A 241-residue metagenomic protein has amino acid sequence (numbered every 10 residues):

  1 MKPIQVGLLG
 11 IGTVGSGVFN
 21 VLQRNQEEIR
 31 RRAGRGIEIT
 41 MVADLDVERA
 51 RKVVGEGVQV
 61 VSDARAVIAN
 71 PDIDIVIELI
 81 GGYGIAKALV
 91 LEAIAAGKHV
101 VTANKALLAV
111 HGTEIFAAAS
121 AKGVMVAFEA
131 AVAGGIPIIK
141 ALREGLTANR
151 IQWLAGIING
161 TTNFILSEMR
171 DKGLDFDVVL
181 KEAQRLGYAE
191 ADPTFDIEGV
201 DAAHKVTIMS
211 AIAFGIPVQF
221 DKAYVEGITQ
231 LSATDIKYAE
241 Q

Functional and structural regions predicted by a protein language model:
M1-A96: N-terminal glycine-/serine-/threonine-rich beta1-alpha1-beta2 phosphate-ribose binding loop of Rossmann-like
G7, I11, G15, R35 (+10 more regions): Generic structural signal for well-ordered, non-membrane alpha-helical segments in soluble metabolic enzymes
I85-A96, K105-E144: Rossmann-fold NAD(P)-binding glycine/threonine-rich loop
H99-V101: A short hydrophobic/small-residue beta-strand
S120-D201, I208: Rossmann-like NAD(P)H-binding beta-loop-alpha module
V178-Q241: Substrate-binding/catalytic subdomain of NAD(P)-dependent oxidoreductase enzymes
